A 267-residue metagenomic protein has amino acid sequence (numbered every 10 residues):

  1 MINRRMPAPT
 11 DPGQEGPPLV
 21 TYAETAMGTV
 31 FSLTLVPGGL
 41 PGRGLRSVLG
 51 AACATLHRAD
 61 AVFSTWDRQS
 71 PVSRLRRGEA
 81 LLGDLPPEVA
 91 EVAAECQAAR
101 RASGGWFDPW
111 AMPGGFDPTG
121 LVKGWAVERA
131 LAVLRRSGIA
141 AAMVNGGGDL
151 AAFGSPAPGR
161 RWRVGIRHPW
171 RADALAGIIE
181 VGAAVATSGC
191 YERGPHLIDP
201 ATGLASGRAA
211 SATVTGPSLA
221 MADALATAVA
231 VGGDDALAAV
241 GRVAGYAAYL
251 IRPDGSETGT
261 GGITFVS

Functional and structural regions predicted by a protein language model:
M1-S267: Mature catalytic core of soluble alpha/beta enzymes
